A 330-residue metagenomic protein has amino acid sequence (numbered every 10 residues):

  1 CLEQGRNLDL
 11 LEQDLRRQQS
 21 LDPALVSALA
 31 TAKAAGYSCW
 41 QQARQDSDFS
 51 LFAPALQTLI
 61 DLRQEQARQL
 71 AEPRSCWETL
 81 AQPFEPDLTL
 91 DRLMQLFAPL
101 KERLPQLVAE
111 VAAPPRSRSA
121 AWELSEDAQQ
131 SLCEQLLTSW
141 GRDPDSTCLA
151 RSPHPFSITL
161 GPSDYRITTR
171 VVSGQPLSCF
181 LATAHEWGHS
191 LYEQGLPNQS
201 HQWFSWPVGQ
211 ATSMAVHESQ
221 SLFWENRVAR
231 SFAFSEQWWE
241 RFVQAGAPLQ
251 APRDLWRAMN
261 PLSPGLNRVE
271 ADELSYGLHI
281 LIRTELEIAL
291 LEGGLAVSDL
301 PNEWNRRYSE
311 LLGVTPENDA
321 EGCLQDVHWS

Functional and structural regions predicted by a protein language model:
C1-P23, A30, C39: N-terminal accessory alpha/beta regions
L25-A28, A55-T58, L96, S125 (+9 more regions): Secondary-structure capping and boundary motifs in well-ordered enzyme cores
L29-P176: Contiguous, non-catalytic segments that form substrate-binding/exosite surfaces or channel walls
Q42-S50, D87, L107-S119, N198-P207 (+2 more regions): Inter-helical turn/loop segments and adjacent helix faces that build the functional surface of alpha-helical bundle
A71, I167-V171, P176-H201, E218-E225: Active-site recognition of the HExxH zinc-binding catalytic motif
E85, P105, A109-A112, L137-R142 (+6 more regions): Hydrophobic/aromatic-lined pockets within catalytic cores
Q95, P99, E193-S235: Catalytic or ion-translocation cores adjacent to nucleophile or general acid/base/metal-coordination motifs in diverse
R230-W329: Long, amphipathic alpha-helical stalk/connector segments used for oligomerization, subunit docking, or mechanical
